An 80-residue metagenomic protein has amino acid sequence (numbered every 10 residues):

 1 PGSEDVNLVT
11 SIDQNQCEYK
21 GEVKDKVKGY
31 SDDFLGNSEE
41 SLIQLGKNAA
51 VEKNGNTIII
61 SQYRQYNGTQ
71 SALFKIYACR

Functional and structural regions predicted by a protein language model:
P1-K26: Compositionally biased P/S/T/G-rich terminal and signal peptide-adjacent segments that lie outside catalytic cores
N15, Y66-G68: Short glycine/serine/proline-enriched coil/turn segments at secondary-structure junctions
K20-Y66: Short, well-ordered alpha-helical segments
Q70-R80: Amphipathic beta-strand/beta-sheet edge segments enriched in Tyr/Trp
